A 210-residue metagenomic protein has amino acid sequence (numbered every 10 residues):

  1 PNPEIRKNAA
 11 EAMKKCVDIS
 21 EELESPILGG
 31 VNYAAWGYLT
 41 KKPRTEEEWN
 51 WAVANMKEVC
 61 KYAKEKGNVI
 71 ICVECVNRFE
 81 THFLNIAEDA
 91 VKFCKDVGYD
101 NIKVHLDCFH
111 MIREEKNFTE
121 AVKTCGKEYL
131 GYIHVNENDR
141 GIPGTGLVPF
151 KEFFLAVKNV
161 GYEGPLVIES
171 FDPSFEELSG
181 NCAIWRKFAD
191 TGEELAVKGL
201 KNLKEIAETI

Functional and structural regions predicted by a protein language model:
P1-K103, R186, D190-E194: Active-site acidic/histidine proton-transfer and metal-coordination neighborhood in alpha/beta enzyme cores
E24-P26, L84-L106, M111-I210: Histidine-acidic metal/acid-base catalytic patches
